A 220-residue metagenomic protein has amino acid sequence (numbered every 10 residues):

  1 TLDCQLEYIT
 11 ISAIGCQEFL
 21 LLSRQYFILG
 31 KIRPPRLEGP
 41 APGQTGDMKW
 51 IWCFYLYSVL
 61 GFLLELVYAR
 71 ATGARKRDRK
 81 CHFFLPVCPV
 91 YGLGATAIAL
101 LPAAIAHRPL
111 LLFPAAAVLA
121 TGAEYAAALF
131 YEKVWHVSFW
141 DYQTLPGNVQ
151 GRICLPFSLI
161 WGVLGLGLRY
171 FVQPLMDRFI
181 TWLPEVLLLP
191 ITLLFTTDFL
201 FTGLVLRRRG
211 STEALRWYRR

Functional and structural regions predicted by a protein language model:
T1-I11: Extreme N-terminal basic, low-complexity initiation segments that serve as generic localization/processing leaders
Y8-I9, C16, Y26-L29: Short terminal hydrophobic/aromatic SLiMs and anchors at protein ends
A13-E18, I32, R36: N-terminal regions of proteins, emphasizing targeting and processing segments when present
L20-S23: Hydrophobic alpha-helical signal peptides and transmembrane signal-/tail-anchor segments that drive secretory-pathway
K31-D47: Short, Lys/Arg-enriched N-terminal segments with co-localized hydrophobic residues within the first ~10-30 amino acids
T45-R220: Aromatic-rich, lipid-facing transmembrane alpha helices and their immediate juxtamembrane interface loops in integral
